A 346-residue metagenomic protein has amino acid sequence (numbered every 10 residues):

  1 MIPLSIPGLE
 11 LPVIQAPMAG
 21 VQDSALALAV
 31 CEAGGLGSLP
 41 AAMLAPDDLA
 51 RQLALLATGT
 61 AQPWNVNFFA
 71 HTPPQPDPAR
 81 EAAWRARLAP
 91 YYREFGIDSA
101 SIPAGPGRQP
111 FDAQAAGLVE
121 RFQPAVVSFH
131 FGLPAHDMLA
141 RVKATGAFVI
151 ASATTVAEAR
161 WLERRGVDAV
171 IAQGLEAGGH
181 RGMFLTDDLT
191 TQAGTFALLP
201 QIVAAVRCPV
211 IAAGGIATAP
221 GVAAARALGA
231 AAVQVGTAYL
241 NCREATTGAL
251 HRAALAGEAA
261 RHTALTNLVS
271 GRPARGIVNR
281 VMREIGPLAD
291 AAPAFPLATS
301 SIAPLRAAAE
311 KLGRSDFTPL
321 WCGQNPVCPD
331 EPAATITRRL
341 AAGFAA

Functional and structural regions predicted by a protein language model:
M1-A205, L340: Active-site entrance/lid segments in N-terminal catalytic domains of soluble metabolic enzymes
H180-I211, I216-A346: Conserved active-site-proximal phosphate/metal-binding subdomains
